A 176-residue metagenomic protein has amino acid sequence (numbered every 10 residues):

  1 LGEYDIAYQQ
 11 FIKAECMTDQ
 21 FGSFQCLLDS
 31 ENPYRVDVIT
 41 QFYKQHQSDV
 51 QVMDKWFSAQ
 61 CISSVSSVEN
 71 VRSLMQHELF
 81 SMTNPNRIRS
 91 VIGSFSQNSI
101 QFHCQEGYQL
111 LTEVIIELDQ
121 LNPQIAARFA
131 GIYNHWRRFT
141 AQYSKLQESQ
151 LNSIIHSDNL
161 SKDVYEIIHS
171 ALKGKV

Functional and structural regions predicted by a protein language model:
L1-V176: Long, ordered, helix-rich scaffold segments
